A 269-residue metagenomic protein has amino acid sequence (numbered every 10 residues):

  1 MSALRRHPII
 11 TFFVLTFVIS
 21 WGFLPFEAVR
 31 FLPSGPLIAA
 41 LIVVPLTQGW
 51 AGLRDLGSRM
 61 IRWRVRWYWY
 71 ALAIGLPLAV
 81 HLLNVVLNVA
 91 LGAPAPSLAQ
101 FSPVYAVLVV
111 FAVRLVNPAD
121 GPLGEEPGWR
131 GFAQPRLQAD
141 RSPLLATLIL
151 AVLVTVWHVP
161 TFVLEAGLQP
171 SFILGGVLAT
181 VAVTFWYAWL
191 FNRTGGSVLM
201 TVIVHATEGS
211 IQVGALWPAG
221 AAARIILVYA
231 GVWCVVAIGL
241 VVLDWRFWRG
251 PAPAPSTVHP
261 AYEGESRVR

Functional and structural regions predicted by a protein language model:
M1-P122, G167, F172, V213-R269: Specific transmembrane helices
T11, W69, L145-A146, L199-M200: Residue-level recognition of membrane-helix boundary sites in multi-pass small-molecule transporters
L24, A40, Q134, T184-N192: Hydrophobic transmembrane alpha-helices
L83, D120, A133, W186-Y187: Hydrophobic/aromatic residues in alpha-helical transmembrane segments
G124-A151, N192-S197: Membrane-interface helix/loop boundary segments of multi-pass membrane proteins
L144-L168: Membrane-helix boundary elements
S171-A230: Functionally important transmembrane alpha-helices
